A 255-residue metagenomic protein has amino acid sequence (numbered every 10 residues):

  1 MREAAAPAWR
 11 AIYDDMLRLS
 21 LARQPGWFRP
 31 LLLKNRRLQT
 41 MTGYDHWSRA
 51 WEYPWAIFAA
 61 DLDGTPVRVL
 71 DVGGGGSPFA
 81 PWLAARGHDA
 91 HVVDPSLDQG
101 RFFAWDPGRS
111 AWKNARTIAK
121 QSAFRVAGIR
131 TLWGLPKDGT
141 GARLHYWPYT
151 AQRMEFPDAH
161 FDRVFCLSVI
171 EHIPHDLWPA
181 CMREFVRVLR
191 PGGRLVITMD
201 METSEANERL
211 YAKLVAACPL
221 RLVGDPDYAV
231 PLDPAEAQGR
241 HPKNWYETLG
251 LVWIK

Functional and structural regions predicted by a protein language model:
S48-P66: Conserved alpha-helix/loop element of class I SAM-dependent methyltransferases that forms part of the SAM/SAH-binding
L70, S77-R153: Class I SAM-dependent methyltransferase SAM/SAH-binding core
Q152-V164: A short acidic, Gly/Pro-enriched loop at the edge of an enzyme's catalytic core that lines a small-molecule cofactor
R163-D176: A short SAM/SAH-binding and catalytic strip from SAM-dependent methyltransferases
W178-P191: A short glycine-rich, Lys/Arg-flanked "PGG" loop and its adjoining helix->strand segment in the class I
G192-D200: Conserved beta-strand signature within the Rossmann-like core of class I S-adenosyl-L-methionine
E205-P231: Conserved Class I S-adenosyl-L-methionine
C218, P231-K255: Core SAM-dependent methyltransferase catalytic element
